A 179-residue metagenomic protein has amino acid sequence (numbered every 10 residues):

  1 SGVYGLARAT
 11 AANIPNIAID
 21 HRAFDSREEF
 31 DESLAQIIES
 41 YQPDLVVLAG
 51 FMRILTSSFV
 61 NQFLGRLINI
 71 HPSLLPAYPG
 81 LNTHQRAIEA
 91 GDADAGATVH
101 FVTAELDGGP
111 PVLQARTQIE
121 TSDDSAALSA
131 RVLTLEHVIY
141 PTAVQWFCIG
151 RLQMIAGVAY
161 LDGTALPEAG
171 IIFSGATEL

Functional and structural regions predicted by a protein language model:
S1-L179: One-carbon transfer enzymes
